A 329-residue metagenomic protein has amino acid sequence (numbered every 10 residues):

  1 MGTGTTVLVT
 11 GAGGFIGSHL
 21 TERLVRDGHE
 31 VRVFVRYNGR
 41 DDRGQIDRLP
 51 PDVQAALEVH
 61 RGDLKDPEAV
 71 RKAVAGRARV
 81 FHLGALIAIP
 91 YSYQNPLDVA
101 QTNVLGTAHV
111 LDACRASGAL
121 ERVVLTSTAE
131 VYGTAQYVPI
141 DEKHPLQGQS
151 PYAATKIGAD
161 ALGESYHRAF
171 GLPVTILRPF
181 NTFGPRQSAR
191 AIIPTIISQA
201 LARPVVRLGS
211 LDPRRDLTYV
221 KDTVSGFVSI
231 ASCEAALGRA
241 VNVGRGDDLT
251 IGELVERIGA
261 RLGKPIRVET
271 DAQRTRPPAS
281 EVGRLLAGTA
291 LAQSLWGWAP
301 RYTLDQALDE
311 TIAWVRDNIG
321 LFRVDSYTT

Functional and structural regions predicted by a protein language model:
M1-T182, A313, N318, Y327-T329: N-terminal Rossmann-like NAD(P)+-binding domain of SDR-like oxidoreductases, especially those catalyzing
P51-L57, F170-P173, I197-R207, C233 (+2 more regions): A short C-terminal helix-loop "cap" of Rossmann-like NAD(P)-dependent dehydrogenase/epimerase domains
K65, Q94, T102-L105, S150 (+7 more regions): Residue-level signal for the nucleotide or nucleotide-sugar donor/cofactor binding architecture
I157, T182-T195, R203-P204, V220-K221 (+3 more regions): Glycine/proline-rich active-site loop of Rossmann-fold NAD(P)-dependent oxidoreductases
I196, T250-L262, A307-T311: PAPS/PAP-binding and catalytic site of the sulfotransferase fold
S210, G238-V241, T250-E256, G263-R284 (+1 more regions): C-terminal "lid/loop" region of Rossmann-like NAD(P)-dependent oxidoreductases
V220, A240, T275-A299, Q306 (+1 more regions): Conserved C-terminal active-site "lid" loop/helix of NAD(P)H-dependent oxidoreductases that clamps the redox cofactor
T223, F227, V243, L254 (+2 more regions): Non-catalytic, hydrophobic alpha-helical segments
